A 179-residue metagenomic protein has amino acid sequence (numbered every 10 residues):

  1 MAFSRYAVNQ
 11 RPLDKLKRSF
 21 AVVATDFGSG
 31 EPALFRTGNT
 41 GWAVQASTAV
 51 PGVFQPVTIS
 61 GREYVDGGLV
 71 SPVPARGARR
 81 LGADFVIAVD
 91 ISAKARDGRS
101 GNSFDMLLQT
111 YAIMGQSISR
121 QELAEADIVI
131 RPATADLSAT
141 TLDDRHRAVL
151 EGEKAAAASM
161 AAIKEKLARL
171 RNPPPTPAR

Functional and structural regions predicted by a protein language model:
M1-R179: Patatin-like phospholipase
